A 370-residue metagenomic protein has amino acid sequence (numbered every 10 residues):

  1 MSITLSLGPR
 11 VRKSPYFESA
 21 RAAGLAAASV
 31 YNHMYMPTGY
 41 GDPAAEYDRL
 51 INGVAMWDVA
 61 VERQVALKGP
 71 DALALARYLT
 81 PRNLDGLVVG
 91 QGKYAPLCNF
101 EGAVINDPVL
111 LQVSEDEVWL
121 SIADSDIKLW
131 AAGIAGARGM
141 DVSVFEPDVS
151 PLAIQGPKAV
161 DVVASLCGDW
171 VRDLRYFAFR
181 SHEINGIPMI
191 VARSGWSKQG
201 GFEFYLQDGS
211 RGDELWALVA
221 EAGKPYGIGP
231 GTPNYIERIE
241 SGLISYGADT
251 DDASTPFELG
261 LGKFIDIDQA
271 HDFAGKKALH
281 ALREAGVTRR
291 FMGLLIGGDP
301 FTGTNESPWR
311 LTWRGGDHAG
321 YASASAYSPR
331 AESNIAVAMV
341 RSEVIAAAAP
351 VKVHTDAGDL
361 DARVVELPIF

Functional and structural regions predicted by a protein language model:
M1-A23, A27-T38, L111-F370: Conserved, structured C-terminal
M1-A95, A103: Acidic, proline/glycine-enriched N-terminal capping motif
D58, D107, E203: Acidic active-site catalytic centers that drive phospho-/nucleotidyl reactions and related ester hydrolyses
Q64-K68, N99, V109, D116-A123: Short secondary-structure transition/capping motifs
P70-V104, A159-I187: Internal amphipathic helical hairpin motif
L73-R77, Y94, D107, E117 (+2 more regions): Generic internal hydrophobic packing segments that stabilize the cores of diverse globular domains
G86-V88, L97-A103, P108-S114, I134 (+1 more regions): Short, charge-rich binding segments
